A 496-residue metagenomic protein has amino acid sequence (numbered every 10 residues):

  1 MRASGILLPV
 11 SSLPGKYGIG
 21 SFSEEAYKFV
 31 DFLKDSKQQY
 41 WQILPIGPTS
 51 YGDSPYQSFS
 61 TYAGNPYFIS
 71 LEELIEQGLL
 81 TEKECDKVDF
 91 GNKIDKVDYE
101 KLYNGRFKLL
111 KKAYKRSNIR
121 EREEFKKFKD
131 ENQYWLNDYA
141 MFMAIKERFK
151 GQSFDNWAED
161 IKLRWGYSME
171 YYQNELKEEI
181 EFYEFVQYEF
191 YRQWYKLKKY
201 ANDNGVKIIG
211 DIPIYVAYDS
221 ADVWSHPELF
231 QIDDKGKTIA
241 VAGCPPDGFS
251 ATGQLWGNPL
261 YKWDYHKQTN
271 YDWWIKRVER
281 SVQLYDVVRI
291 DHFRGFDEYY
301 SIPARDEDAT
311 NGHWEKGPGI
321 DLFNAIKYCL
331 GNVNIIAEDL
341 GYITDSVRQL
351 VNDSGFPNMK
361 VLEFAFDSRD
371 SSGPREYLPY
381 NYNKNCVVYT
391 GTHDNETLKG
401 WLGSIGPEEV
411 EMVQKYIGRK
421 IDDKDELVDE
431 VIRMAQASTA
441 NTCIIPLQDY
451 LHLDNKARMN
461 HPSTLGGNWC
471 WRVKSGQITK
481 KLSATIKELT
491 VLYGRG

Functional and structural regions predicted by a protein language model:
M1-S11, Y27: N-terminal regions that are enriched for targeting/export leaders and immediately downstream pro/stem segments
P9, G15, D53-Q187, Y191 (+3 more regions): Alpha-amylase-like alpha-glycosidases and glucanotransferases acting on alpha-linked glucans and related
E24-T49, L284-Y285: Catalytic domains of carbohydrate-active enzymes, especially glycoside hydrolases
K34, W194-N204, K327, V351-N352: Surface-exposed amphipathic alpha-helices with a cationic face
D35, I161, S168-M169, W471 (+3 more regions): Domain-scale activation on soluble regions of proteins
L44, K207-I209, P213, V287 (+1 more regions): Outer-envelope exported proteins of Gram-negative bacteria
Y183, Y188-V216: Conserved, well-ordered alpha-helix/loop/beta-strand core segments that scaffold catalytic motifs
